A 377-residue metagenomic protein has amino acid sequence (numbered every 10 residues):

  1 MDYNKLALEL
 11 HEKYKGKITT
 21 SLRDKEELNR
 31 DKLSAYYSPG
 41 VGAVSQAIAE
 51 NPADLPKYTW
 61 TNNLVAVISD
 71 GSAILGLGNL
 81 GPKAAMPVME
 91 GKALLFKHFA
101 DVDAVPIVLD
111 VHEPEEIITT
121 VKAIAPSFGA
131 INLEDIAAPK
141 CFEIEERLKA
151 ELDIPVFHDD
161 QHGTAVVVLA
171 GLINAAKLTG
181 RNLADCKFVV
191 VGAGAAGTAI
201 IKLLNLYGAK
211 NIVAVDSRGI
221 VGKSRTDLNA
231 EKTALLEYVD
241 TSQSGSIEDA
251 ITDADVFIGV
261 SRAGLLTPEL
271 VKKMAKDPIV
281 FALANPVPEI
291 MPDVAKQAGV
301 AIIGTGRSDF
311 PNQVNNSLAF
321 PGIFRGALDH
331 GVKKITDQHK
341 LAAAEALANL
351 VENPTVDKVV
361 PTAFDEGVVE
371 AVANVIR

Functional and structural regions predicted by a protein language model:
M1-I154: N-terminal ligand-binding/catalytic initiation module
L55-T61, K97-H98, A123-A125, K149-A150 (+6 more regions): Solvent-exposed alpha-helices and their adjacent loops that cap or buttress functional pockets in soluble metabolic
L75, L80-K97, H158, V166-R262: Glycine-rich phosphate/diphosphate-binding loop of Rossmann-like nucleotide-binding domains
P106, N132-D135, V156-D159, A214 (+3 more regions): General beta-strand structural signal in soluble alpha/beta enzymes
E134, N182-C186, N353-V360: Flexible, glycine/charged-enriched surface loops at secondary-structure junctions
D159, A282-R377: Adenosine-phosphate binding glycine-rich loop
T233-I302, R307-D309: Rossmann-like adenosine-cofactor binding region
